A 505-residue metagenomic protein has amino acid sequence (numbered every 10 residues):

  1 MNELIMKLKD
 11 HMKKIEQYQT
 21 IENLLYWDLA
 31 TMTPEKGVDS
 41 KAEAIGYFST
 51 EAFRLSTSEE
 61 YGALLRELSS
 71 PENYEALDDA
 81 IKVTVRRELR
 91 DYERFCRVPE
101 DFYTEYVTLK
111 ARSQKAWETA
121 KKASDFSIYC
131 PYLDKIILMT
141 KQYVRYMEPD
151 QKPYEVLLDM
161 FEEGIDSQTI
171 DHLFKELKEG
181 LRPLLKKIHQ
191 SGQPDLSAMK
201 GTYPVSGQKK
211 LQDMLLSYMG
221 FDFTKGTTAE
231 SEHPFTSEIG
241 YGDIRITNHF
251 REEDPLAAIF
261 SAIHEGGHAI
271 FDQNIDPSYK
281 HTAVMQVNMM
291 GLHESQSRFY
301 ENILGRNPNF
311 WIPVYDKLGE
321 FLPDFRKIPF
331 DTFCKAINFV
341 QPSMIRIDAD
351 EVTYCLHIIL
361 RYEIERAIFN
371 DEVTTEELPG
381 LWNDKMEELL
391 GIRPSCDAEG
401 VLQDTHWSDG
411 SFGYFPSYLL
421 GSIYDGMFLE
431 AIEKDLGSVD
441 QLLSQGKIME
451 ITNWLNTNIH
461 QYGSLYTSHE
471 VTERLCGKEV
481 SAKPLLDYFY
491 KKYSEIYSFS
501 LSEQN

Functional and structural regions predicted by a protein language model:
M1-E163, L465, Y490-E503: A well-structured
L4, T20-N23, A30, K36 (+4 more regions): C-terminal, non-catalytic "cap/extension" segments appended to globular domains
L8, A257-D276, E294-R298: Active-site recognition of the HExxH zinc-binding catalytic motif
L8, E148, H264, S297 (+3 more regions): Divalent metal-coordination and catalytic microenvironments
Y106-A257: Contiguous, non-catalytic segments that form substrate-binding/exosite surfaces or channel walls
F174, K178-L181, V205-K209, L215 (+6 more regions): All-alpha helical catalytic cores of prenyl diphosphate-utilizing isoprenoid enzymes
Q286-R326: Post-HExxH zinc-binding segment in Zn-dependent metallohydrolases
N309-I347, Y362, T375-D404: Acidic/His/Gly-enriched intrinsically disordered linker/tail segments that often contain short helix/coil "MoRF-like"
